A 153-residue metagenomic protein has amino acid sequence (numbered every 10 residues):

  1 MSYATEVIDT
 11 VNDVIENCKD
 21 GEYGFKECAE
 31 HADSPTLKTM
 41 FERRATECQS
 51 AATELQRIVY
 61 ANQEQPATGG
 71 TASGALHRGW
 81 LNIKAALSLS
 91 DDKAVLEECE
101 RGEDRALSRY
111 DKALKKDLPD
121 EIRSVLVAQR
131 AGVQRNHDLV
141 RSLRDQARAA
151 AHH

Functional and structural regions predicted by a protein language model:
M1, T39, T46, P66-I83 (+2 more regions): Charge-rich, acidic-biased intrinsically disordered regions
S2-D33, K93-D117: Alpha-helical bundle segments that constitute or directly flank the non-heme di-iron/ferroxidase center
V7, L37, Q65-G69, D92-V95 (+1 more regions): Residue-level recognition of alpha-helical structural elements
V11-F25, F41-L55, C99-A106, L126-V140: Alpha-helical transition-metal enzyme core signature, strongest for iron centers
Y23-E30, T53-Y60, L81, A85-S88 (+3 more regions): Charged/polar positions within long, soluble alpha-helices
T36-G74, V140-L143: Conserved alpha-helical segments that form or flank metal/cofactor-binding pockets of metalloenzymes
R57-L107: Carboxylate-rich helix-loop segments that flank metal/cofactor sites and access channels in metalloenzymes
V95, C99-H153: Preference for long, well-ordered alpha-helical segments
